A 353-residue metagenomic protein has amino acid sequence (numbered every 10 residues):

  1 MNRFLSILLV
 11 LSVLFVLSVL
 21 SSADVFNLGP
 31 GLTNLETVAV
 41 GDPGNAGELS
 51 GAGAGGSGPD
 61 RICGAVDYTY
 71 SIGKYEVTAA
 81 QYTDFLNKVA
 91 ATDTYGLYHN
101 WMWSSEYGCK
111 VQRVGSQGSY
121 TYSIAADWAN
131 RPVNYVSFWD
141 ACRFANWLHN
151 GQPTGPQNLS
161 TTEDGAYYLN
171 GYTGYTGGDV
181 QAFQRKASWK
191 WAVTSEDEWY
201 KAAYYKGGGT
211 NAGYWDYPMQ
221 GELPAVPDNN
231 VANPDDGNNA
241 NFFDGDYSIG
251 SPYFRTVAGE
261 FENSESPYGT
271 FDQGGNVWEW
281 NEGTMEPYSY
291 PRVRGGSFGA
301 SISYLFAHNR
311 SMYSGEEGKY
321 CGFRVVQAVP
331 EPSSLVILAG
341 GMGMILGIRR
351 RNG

Functional and structural regions predicted by a protein language model:
M1-L8, S333: Bacterial N-terminal signal peptides that target proteins for export
S6-S18: Bacterial N-terminal signal peptides
A23, G64, N263-S266, E286-P330: Disulfide-stabilized, aromatic/cysteine-rich ligand-recognition loop
D24-L49, V180-F183, S188-W191: GGW-centered surface loops in extracellular recognition modules
A46-Y70, D228-F242, S303-E316, Y320: Short, polar loop/linker segments at the starts of domains and inter-domain junctions
C63-E196, A202-D228, E286: Active-site microenvironments of metalloenzymes and redox enzymes
V180-K190, V226, N233-G274: Short, well-ordered junction/capping motifs at the entry into regular secondary structure
E331-I348: A short, hydrophobic C-terminal helix/tail in secreted or cell-surface proteins
